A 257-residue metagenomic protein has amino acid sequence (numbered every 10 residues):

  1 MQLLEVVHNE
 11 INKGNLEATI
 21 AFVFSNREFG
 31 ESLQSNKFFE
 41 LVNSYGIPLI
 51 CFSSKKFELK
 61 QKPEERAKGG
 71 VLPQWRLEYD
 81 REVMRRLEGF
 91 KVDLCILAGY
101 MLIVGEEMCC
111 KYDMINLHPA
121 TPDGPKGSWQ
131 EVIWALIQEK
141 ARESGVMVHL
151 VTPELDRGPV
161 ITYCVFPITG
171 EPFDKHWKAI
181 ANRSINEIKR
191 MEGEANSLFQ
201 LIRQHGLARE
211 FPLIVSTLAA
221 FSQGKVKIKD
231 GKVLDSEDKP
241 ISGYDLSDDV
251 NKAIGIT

Functional and structural regions predicted by a protein language model:
M1-T257: One-carbon transfer enzymes
